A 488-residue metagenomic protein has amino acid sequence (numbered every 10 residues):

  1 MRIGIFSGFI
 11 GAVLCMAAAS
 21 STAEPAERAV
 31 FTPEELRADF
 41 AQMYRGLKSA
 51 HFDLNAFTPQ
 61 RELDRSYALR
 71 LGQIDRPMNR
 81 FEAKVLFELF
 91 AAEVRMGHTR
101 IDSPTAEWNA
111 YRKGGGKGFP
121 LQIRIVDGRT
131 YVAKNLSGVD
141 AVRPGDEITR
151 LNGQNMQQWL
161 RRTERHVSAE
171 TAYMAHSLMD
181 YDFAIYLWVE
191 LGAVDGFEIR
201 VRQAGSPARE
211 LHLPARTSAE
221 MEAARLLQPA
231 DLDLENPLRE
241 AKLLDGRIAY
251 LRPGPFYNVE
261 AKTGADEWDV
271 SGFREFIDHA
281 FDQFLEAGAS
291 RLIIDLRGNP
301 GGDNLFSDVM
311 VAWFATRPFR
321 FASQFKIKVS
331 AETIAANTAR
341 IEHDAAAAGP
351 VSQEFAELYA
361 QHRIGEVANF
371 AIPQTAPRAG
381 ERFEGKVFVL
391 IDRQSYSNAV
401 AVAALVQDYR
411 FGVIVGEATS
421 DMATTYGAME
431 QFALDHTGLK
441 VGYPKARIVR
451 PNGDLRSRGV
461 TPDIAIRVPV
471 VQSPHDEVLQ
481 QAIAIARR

Functional and structural regions predicted by a protein language model:
M1-I5: Positively charged n-region of N-terminal signal peptides that target proteins for export
S7-A17: Bacterial N-terminal signal peptides
A23-L292, G298-K328, T333-D344, A418 (+7 more regions): Flexible, low-complexity junctional segments that flank or bridge functional domains
L191, P350-G385: Alpha-helix-centered segments that form part of catalytic cores
A289-I293, R382-F388: Short, surface-exposed connector motifs at secondary-structure boundaries
Q353-V367, K445-T461: Extended, charge-rich low-complexity interaction segments
K386-Y409, V413-D421: Extended C-terminal subregions enriched in glycine
